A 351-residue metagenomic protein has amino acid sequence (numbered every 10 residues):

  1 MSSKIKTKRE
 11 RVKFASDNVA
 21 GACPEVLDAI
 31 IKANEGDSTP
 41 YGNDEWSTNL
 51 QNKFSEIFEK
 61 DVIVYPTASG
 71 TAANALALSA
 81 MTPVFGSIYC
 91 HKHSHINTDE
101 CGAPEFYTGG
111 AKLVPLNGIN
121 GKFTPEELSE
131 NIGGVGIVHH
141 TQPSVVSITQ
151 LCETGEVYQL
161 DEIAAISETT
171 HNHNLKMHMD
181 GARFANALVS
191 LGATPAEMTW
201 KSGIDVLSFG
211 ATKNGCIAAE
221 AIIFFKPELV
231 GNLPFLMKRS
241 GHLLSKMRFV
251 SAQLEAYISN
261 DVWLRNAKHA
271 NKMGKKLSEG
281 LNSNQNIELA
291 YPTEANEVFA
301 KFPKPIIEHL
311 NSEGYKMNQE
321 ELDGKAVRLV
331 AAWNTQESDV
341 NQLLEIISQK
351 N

Functional and structural regions predicted by a protein language model:
S2-E313, Q319-T335, D339, L343-K350: Conserved PLP-enzyme active-site core in the AAT-like
